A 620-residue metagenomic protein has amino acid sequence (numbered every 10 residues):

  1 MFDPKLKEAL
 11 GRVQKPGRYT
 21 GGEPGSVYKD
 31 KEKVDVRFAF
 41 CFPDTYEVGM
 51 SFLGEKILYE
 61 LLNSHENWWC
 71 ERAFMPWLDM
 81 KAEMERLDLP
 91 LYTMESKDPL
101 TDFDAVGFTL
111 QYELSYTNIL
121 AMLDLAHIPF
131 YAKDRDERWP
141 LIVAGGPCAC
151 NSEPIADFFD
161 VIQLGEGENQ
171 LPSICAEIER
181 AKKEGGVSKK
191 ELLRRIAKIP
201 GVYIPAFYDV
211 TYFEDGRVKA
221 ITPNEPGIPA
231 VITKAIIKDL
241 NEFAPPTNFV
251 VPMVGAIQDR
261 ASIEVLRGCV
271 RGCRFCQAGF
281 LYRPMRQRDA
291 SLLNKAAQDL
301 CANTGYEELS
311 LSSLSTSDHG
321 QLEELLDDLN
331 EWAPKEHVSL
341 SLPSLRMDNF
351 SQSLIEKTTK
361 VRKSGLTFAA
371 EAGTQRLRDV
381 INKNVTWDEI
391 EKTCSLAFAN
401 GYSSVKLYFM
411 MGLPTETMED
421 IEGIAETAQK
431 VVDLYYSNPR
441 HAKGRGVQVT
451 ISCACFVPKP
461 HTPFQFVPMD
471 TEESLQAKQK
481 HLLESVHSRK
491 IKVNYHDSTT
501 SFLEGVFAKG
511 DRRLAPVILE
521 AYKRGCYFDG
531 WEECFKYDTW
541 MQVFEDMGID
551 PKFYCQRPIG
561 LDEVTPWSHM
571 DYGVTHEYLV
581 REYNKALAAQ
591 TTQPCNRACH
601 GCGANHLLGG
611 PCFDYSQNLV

Functional and structural regions predicted by a protein language model:
M1-V27, F38-F40, H487-V620: Radical SAM enzyme core and accessory elements
K7-A39, Y46-E47, P205, T211 (+3 more regions): N-terminal [4Fe-4S]-dependent radical SAM core
F38-D44, L62, V250-Q277, C301 (+2 more regions): N-terminal pre-triad scaffold of radical SAM enzymes
F40-C41, T45, A105, L114 (+4 more regions): Conserved SAM/AdoMet-binding glycine-rich loop
F52, G255-S291, G601-L619: Canonical Radical SAM [4Fe-4S] cluster-binding loop centered on the CxxxCxxC motif and its immediate flanking residues
N67-D79: A short beta-strand-loop structural module common to alpha/beta enzyme folds
P76-P223, P460-D511, L519-E533: Glycine-rich beta-alpha loop elements in corrinoid/cobalamin-binding modules across cobalamin-dependent enzymes
R195-A206, L314-H319, P343-N349, G412 (+4 more regions): A glycine-rich phosphate-binding loop feature that marks nucleotide/adenosyl-phosphate handling sites
